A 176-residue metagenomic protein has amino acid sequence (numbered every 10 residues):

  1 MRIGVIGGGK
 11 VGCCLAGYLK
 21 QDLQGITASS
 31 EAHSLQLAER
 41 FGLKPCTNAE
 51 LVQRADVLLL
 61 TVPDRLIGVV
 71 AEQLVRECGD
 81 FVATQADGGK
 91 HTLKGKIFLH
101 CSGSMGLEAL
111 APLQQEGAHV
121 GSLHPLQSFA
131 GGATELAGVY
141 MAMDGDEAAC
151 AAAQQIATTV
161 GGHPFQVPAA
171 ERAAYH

Functional and structural regions predicted by a protein language model:
M1, Q21-D22, L43, K96-I97 (+3 more regions): A structural micro-motif
M1-A49: NAD(P)+-binding Rossmann beta1-loop-alpha1 motif at the extreme N-terminus of oxidoreductases
G8, S30, V62-P63, D146: Helix N-cap/beta->alpha junction signal
A16, A71-E72, Q154: A short local structural element in Rossmann-fold oxidoreductases
E31, Q36, F41-T134: Rossmann-like NAD(P)(H) cofactor-binding subdomain of soluble oxidoreductases
H33, L37-R40, V82, L113 (+2 more regions): Internal alpha-helical scaffold of NAD(P)-dependent oxidoreductase catalytic cores
